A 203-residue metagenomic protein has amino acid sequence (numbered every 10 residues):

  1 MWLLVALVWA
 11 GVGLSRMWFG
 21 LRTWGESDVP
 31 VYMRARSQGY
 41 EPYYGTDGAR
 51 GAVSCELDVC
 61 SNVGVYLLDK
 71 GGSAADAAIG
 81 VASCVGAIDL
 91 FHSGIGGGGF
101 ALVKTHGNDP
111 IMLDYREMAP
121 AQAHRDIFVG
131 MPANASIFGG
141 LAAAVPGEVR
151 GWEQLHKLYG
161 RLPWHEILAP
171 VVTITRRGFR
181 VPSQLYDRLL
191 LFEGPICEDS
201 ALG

Functional and structural regions predicted by a protein language model:
M1-R22: Terminal signal-anchor or tail-anchor transmembrane helices that tether membrane-associated enzymes to cellular
R16-Y66, A74-G203: Noncatalytic scaffold domains of N-terminal-nucleophile
